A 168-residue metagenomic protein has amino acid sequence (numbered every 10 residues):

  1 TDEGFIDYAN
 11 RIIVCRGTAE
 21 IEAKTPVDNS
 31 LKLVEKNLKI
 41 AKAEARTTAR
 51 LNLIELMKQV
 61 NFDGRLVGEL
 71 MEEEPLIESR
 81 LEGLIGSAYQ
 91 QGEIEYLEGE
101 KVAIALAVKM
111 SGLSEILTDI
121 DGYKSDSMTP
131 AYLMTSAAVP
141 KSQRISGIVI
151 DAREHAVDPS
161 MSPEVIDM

Functional and structural regions predicted by a protein language model:
T1-M168: Domain-level marker for long, solvent-exposed, non-transmembrane regions
